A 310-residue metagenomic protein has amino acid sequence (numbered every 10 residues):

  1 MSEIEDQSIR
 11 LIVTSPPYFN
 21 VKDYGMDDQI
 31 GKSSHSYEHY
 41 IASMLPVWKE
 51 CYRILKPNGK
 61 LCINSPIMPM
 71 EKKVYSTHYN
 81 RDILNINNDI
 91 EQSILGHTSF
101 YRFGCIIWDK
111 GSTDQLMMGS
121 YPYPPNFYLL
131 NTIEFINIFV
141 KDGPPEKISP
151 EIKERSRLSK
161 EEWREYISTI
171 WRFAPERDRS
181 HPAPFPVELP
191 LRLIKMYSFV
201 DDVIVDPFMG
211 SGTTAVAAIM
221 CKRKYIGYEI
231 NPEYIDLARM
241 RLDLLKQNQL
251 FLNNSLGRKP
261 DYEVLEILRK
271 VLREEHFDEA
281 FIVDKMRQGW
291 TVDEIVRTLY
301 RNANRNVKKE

Functional and structural regions predicted by a protein language model:
M1, L244-I267: S-adenosyl-L-methionine
M1-L237, R273-E279, Q288-E294, L299-N306: Core catalytic lobe of class I
N20, K246-L250, V307: Short amphipathic alpha-helical interaction/hinge segments
K259-R287: Charged/polar low-complexity intrinsically disordered segments, enriched in acidic residues
